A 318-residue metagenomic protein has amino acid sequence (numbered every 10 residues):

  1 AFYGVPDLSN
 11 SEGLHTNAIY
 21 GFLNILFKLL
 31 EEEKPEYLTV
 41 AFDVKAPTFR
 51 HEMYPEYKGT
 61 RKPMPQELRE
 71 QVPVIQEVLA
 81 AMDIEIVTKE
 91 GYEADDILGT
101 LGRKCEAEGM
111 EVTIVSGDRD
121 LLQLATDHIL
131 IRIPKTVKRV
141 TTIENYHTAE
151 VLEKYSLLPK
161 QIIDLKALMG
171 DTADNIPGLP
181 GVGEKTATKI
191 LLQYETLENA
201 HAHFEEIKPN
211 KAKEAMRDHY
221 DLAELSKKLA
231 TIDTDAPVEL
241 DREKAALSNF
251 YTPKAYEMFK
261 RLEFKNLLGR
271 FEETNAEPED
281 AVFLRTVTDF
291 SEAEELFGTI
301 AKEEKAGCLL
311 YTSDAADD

Functional and structural regions predicted by a protein language model:
A1-V115, R119-N145, L222-L225, T231-E239 (+1 more regions): Noncatalytic, basic helical substrate-engagement surface that gates or grips nucleic-acid strands
N17, G21, E70, V74 (+6 more regions): Generic recognition of stable, solvent-exposed alpha-helical segments in well-folded globular domains
V40, L98, D118, G183 (+4 more regions): A residue-level signal for conserved active-site and pocket-lining positions in enzyme catalytic cores
T142-D171: A short, charged helix-loop
L158-Q161, M169-K227: Accessory alpha-helical DNA-binding modules that contact the DNA backbone or grooves
E205-V238, G269-A281: Alpha-helical interaction/regulatory segments in DNA maintenance proteins
D241, A245, F250-S313: Long, highly charged low-complexity segments
D314-D318: A short, hydrophobic C-terminal helix/tail in secreted or cell-surface proteins
